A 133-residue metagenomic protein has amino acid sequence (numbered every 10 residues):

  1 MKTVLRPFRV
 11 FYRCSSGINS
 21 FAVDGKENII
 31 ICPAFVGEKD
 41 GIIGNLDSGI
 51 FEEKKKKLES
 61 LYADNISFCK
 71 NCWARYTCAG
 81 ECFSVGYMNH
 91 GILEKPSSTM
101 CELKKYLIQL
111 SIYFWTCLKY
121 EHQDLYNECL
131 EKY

Functional and structural regions predicted by a protein language model:
M1-E38, T77, C129: A C-terminal junction/extension of Radical SAM enzymes
M1-V4, P33-A79: C-terminal accessory region of radical SAM enzymes
L5-P7, R13, I30, E53-K56 (+4 more regions): Generic preference for well-ordered secondary structure
C14, I43-L46, C101: Short clusters of hydrophobic/aromatic residues that line enzyme substrate/ligand-binding pockets
F21, G41, T99: A broad, low-specificity signal marking well-ordered, structured residues that form hydrophobic/aromatic
C32-N45, L107-K119: Short secondary-structure transition/capping segments
I66-Y133: Radical SAM enzyme core and accessory elements
